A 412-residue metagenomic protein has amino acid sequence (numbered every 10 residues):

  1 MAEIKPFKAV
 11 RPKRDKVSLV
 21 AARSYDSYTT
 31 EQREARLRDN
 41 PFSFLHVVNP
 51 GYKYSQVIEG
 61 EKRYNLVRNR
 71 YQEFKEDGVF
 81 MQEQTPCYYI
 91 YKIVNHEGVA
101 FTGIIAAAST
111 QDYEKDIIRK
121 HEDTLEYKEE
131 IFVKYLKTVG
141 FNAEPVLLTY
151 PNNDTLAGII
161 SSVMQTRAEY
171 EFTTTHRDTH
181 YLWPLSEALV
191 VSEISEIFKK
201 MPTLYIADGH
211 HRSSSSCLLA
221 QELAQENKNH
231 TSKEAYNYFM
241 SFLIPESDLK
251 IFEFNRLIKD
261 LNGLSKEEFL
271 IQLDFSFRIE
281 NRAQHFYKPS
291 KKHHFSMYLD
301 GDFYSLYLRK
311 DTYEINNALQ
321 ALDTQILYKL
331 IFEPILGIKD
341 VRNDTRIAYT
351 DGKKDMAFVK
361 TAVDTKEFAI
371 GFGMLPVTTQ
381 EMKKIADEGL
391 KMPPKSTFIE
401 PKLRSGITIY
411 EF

Functional and structural regions predicted by a protein language model:
M1-F412: Surface-exposed, charge/polar-rich loops and edge strands
